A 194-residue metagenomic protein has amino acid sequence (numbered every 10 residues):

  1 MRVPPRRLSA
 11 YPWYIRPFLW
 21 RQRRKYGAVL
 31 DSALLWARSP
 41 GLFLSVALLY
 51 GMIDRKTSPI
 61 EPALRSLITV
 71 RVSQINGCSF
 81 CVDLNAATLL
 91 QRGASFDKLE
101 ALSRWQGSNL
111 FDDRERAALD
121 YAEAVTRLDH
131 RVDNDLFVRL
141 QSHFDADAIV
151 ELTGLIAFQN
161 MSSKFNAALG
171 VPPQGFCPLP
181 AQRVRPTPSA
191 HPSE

Functional and structural regions predicted by a protein language model:
M1-E194: Hydrophobic alpha-helical segments
